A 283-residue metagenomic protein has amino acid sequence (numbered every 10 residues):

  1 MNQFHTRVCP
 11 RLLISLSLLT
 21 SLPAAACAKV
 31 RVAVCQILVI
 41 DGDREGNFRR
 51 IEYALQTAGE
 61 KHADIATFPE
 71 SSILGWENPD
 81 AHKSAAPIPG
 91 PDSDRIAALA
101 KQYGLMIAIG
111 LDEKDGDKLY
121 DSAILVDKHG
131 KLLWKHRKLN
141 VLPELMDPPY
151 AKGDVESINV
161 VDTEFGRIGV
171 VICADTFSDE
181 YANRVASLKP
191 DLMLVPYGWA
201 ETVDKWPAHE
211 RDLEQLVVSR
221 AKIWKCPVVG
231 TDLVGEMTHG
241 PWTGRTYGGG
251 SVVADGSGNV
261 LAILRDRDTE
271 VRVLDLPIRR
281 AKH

Functional and structural regions predicted by a protein language model:
M1-R7: N-terminal secretory signal peptides that target proteins for export/translocation
P10-S21: Bacterial N-terminal signal peptides
A24-A28: Boundary at the C-terminal end of the N-terminal hydrophobic targeting segment
K29-V39: Short beta-strand segments enriched in small/hydrophobic residues
C35, S84, H136, V161 (+3 more regions): Hydrophobic residues at beta-strand termini and immediately following loops that shape nucleotide-binding pockets
R44, R49, Y53-H129, K135 (+1 more regions): Cys-nucleophile CN-hydrolase/nitrilase-fold catalytic domain and related Cys-dependent amidase chemistry that acts on
I88-A108, F177-V271: CN hydrolase (nitrilase-like) catalytic-core segments centered on the catalytic cysteine and neighboring Lys/Glu
A98, K114-L192, P196-Y197, T202-S219 (+3 more regions): Active-site catalytic loop in hydrolytic enzyme cores
